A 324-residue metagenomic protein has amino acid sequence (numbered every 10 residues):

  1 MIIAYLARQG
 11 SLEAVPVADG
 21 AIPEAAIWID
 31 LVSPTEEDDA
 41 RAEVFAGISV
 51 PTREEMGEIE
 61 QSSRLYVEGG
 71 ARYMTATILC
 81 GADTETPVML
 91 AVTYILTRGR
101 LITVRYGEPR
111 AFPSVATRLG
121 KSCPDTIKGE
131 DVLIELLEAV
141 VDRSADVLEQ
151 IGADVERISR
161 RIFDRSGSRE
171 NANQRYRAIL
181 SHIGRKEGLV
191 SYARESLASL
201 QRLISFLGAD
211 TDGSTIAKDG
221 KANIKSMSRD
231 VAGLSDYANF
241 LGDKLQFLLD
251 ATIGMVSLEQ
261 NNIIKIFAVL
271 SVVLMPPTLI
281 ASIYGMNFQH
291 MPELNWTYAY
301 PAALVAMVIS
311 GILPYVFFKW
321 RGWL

Functional and structural regions predicted by a protein language model:
M1-A209, S214-I216, A222, S226-F240 (+1 more regions): Peripheral, non-transmembrane regulatory/ligand-interaction domains of membrane transport proteins
G47, R229-L324: Hydrophobic alpha-helical transmembrane segments and their immediately adjacent juxtamembrane loops
